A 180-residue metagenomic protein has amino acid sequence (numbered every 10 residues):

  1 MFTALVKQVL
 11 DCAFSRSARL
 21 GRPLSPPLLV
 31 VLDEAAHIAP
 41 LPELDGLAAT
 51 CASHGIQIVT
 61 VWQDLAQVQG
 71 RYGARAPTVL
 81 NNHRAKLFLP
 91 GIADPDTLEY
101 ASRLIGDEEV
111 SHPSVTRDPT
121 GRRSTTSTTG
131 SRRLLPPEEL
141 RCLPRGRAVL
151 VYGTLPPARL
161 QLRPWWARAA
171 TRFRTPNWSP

Functional and structural regions predicted by a protein language model:
M1-T126, P156-A158, R163-W178: Conserved P-loop NTPase motor cores
T128-G130: Long, C-terminal catalytic modules of enzymes
R133-Y152, P157: GHKL/Histidine-kinase-like ATPase module
